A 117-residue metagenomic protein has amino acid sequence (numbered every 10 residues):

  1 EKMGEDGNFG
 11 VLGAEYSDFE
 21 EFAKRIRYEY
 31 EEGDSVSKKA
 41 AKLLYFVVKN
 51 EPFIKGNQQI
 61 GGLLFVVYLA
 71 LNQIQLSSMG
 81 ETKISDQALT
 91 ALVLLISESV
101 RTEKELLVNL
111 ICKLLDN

Functional and structural regions predicted by a protein language model:
E1-N117: FIC/Doc superfamily catalytic core
